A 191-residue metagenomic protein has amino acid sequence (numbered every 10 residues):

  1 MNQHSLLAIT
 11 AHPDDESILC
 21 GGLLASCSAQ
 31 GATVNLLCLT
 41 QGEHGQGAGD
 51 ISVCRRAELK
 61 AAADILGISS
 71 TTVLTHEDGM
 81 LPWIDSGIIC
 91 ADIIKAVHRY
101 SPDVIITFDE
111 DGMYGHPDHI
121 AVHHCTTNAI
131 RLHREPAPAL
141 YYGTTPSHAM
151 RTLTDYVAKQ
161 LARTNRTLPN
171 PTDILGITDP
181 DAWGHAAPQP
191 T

Functional and structural regions predicted by a protein language model:
M1-S101, T127-L132: Active-site rim/loop-helix segments in enzyme catalytic domains that contact anionic ligands
N2-L7, W83-T191: Metal-dependent de-N-acetylase/amidase catalytic core
